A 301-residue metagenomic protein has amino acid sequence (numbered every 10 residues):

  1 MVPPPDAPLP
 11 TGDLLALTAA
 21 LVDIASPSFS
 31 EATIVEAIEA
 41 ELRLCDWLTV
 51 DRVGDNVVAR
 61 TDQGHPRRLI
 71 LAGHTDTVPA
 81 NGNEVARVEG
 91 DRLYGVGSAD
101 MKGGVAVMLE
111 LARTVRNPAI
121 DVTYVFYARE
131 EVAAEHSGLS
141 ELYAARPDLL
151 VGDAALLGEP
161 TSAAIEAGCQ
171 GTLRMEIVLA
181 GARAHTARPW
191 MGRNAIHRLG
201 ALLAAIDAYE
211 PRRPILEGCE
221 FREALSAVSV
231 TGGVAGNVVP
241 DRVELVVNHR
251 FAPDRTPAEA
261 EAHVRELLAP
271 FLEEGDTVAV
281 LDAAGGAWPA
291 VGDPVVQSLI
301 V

Functional and structural regions predicted by a protein language model:
V2-G12, P27-S30, A167, R174-V301: Metal-dependent amide/peptide-bond hydrolase catalytic core, centered on the "pita-bread" metallohydrolase fold
V2-S98, N117: Acidic/His- and Gly-rich active-site-bordering loop/insert found across diverse amide/peptide-bond hydrolases
T49-V53, S137, G158, S226-V230: Short gly/ser/thr-rich secondary-structure transition/capping motifs
Q63-G64, A86-R87, N117-P118, R146-L150 (+3 more regions): Solvent-exposed alpha-helices and their adjacent loops that cap or buttress functional pockets in soluble metabolic
R67-I70, D91-R92, T123, D153-L156 (+1 more regions): Structural motif
L71, D91-E135, I177-L179, P189-Y209 (+1 more regions): Alpha-helical metal-binding/catalytic segments enriched in His/Glu/Asp
D76-E89, G152, A167-V178, S298: Acidic-glycine-rich active-site phosphate/pyrophosphate-binding loop
A106-R174: Acidic/histidine-rich catalytic neighborhood of metal-dependent amide-processing enzymes
